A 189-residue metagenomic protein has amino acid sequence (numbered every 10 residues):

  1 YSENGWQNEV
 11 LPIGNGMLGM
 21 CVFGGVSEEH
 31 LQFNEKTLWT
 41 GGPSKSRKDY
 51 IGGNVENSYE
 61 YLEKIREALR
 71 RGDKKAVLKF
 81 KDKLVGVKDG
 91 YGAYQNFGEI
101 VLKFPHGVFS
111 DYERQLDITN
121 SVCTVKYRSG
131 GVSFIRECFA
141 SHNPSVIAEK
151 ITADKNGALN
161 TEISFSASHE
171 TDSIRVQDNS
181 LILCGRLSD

Functional and structural regions predicted by a protein language model:
Y1-D189: Aromatic-residue-lined binding/catalytic grooves and analogous aromatic/hydrophobic interfacial grooves in multimeric
